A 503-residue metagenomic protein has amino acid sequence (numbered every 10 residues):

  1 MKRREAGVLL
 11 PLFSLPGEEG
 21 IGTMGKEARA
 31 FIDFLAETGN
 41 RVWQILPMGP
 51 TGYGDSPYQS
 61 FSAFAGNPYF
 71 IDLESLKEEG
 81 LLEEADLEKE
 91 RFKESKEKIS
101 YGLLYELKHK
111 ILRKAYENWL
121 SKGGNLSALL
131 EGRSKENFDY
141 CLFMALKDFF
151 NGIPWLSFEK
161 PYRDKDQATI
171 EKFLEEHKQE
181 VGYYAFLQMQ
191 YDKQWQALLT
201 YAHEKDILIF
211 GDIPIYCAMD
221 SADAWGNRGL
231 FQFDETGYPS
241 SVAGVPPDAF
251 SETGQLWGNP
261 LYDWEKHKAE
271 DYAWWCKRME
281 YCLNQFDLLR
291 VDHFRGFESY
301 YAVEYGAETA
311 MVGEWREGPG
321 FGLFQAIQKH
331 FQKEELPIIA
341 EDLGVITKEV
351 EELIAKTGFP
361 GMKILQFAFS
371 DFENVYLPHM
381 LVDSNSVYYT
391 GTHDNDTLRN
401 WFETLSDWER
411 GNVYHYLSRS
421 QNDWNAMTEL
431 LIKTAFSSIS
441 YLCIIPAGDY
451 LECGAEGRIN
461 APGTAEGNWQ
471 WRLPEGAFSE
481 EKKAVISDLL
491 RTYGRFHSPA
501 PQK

Functional and structural regions predicted by a protein language model:
M1-G39: Mature N-terminal, pre-catalytic/accessory segment of carbohydrate-active enzymes
R4, L9-P11, G17, D55-D192 (+4 more regions): Alpha-amylase-like alpha-glycosidases and glucanotransferases acting on alpha-linked glucans and related
K26-T51, N284-F286: Catalytic domains of carbohydrate-active enzymes, especially glycoside hydrolases
A36, W195-K205, Q328-Q332, I354-A355: Surface-exposed amphipathic alpha-helices with a cationic face
N40-R41, I207, L336: Short glycine/serine/threonine/alanine-rich loop segments
L46, L208-F210, P214, L288 (+1 more regions): Outer-envelope exported proteins of Gram-negative bacteria
Y184, Q188-C217: Conserved, well-ordered alpha-helix/loop/beta-strand core segments that scaffold catalytic motifs
C453-K503: In a subset of proteins, long, contiguous C-terminal domains/tails are tracked
